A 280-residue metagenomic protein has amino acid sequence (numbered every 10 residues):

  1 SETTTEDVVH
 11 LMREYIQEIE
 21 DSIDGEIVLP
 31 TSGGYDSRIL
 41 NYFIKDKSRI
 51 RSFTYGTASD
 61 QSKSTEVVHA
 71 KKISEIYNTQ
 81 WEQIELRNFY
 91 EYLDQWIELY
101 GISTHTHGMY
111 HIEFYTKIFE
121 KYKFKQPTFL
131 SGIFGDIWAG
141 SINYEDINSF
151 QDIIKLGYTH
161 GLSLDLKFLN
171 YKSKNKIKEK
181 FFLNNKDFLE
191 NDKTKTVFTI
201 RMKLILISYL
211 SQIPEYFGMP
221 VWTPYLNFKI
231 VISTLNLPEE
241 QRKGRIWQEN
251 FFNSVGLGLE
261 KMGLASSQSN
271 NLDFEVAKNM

Functional and structural regions predicted by a protein language model:
S1-D192, R201-K203, I207-L264, D273-K278: ATP-dependent adenylate-handling active sites, centered on carboxylate activation for C-N bond formation
N270: Short cysteine/histidine-rich metal-coordination sites, predominantly Zn2+-binding motifs
